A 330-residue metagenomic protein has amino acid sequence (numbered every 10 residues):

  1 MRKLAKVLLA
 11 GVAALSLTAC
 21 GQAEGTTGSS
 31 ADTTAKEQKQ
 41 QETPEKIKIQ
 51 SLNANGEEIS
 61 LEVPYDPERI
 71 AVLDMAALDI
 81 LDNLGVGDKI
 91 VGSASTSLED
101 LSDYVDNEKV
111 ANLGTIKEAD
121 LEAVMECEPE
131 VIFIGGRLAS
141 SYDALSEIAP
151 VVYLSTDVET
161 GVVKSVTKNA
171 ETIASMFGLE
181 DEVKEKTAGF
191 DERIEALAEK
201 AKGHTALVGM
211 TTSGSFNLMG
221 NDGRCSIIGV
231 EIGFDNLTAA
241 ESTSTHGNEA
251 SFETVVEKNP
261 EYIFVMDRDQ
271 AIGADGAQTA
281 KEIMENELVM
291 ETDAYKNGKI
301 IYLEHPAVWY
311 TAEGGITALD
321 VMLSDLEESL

Functional and structural regions predicted by a protein language model:
L4-V7, C20-A76, E180-V208, G273-A277 (+1 more regions): Bacterial Sec-exported substrate-binding components of ABC uptake systems
A14-L17: Bacterial Sec-type N-terminal signal peptides, specifically the leucine/valine-rich hydrophobic h-region
L52-E58, L113-D120, S242-S251: Short helix-initiation/N-cap motifs at beta->coil->alpha
R69, S175, Y262-L330: Structured C-terminal subdomain patch of bacterial secreted/periplasmic proteins
R69-A123: A short, structured surface patch at a secondary-structure boundary
L98-E99, G220-N248: Alpha-helical, coiled-coil/dimerization segments enriched in small aliphatic residues
E128-I134, P150, V255, N259-I263: Proline-aspartate-enriched helix->loop->beta-strand connector
S141-S213, K299, Y310-L330: Extracytoplasmic substrate-binding proteins
